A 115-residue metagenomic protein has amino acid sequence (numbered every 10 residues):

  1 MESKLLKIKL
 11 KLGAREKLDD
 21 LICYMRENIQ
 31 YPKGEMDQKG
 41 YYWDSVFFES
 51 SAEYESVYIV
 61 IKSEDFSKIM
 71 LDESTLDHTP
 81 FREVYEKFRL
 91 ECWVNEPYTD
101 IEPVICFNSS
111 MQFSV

Functional and structural regions predicted by a protein language model:
M1-L18: Short, extreme N-terminal segment that most often corresponds to the first beta-strand
K4-K9, D44-L76: Short, well-ordered beta-strand segments in beta-rich or mixed alpha/beta enzyme and ligand-binding folds
G13-D20, S67-L71: Short, conserved charged micro-motifs
E16-G40: Short amphipathic alpha-helical segments
Y31-Y41, S63-D100: An amphipathic, aromatic/His-enriched active-site/gating alpha helix that lines ligand/cofactor pockets
N95-V115: Short, low-order "capping/linker" segments at domain edges
